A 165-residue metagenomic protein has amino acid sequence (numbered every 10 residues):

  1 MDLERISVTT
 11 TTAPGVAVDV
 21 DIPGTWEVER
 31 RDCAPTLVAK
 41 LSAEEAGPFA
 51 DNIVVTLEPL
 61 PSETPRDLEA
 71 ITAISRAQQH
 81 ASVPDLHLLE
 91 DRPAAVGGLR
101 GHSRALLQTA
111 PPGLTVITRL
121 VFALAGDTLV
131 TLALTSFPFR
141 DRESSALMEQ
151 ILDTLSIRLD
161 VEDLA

Functional and structural regions predicted by a protein language model:
M1-P14, H80: Terminus-proximal functional modules
V8-E69: Secretory pathway targeting signatures of secreted, lumenal, and periplasmic proteins
D21, F122-L124: Well-ordered beta-strand positions
G24-W26, L132-A165: Surface-exposed amphipathic alpha-helical segments
T36-A39, A110-P112, F139-R142: A short local loop/turn or secondary-structure capping micro-motif enriched for an aromatic residue
L57-P59, Q108, S136: Short beta-strand-to-loop capping motifs
A70-F122, A146-E149, A165: Signature of long, low-cysteine stretches enriched in small and polar/charged residues
A125-V130: Short hydrophobic/glycine-rich mini-motifs in sensory/regulatory modules that couple input to downstream signaling
